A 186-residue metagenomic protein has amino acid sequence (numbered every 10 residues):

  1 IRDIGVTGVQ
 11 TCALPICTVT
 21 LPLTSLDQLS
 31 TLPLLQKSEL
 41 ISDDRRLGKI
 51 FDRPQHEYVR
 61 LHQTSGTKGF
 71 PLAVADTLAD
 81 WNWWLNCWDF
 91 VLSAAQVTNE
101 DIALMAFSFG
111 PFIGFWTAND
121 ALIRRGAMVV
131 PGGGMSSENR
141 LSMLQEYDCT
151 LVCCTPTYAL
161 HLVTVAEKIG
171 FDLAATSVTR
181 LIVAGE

Functional and structural regions predicted by a protein language model:
R2, V9-Q63, G69-N86, F90-A94: Nucleotide 5′-phosphate-binding alpha/beta core
G8, S25, N99, D148 (+1 more regions): Short loop/turn motifs at secondary-structure junctions
C17-V19, V97, F171-L173: Helix N-cap/coil-helix junction residues
D27, L85-I102, S137-C149: Conserved ATP-dependent adenylate/AMP-binding module captured primarily in the ANL superfamily
Y58, W81, S108-P111, T157: Short glycine-enriched loops at secondary-structure junctions
T64-T67, A103, V152, L181: Conserved S/T- and glycine-rich ATP-binding loop of Class I adenylate-forming
S93-A121, R125: Conserved AMP-binding loop of ANL adenylate-forming enzymes
F115-E186: Conserved adenylate-forming
